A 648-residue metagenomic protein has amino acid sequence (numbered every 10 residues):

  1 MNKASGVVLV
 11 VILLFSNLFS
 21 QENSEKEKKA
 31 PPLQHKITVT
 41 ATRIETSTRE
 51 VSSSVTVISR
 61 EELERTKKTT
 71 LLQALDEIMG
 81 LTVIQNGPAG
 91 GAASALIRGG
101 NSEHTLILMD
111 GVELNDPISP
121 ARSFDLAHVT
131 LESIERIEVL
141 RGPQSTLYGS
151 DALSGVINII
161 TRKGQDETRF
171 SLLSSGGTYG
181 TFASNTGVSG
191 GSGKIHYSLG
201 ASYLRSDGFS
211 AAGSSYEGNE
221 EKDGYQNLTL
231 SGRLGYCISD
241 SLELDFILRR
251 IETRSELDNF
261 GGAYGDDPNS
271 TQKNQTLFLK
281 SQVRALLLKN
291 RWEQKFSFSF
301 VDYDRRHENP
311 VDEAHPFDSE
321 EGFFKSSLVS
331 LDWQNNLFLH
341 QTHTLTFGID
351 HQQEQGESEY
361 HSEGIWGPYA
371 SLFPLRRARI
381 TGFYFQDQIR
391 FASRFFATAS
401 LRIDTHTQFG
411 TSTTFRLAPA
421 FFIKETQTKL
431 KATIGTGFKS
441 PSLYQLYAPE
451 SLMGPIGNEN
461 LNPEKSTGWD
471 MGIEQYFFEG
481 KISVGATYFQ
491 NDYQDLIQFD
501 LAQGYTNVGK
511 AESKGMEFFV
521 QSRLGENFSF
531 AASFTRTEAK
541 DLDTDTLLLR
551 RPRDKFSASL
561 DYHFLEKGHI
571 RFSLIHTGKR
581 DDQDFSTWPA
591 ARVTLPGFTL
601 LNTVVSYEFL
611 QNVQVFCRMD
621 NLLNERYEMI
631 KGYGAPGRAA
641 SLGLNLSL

Functional and structural regions predicted by a protein language model:
H35-T66, S94: N-terminal periplasmic "start-of-domain" segments of outer-membrane beta-barrel proteins
L71-A74, A93-L96, T105-L108, F124-T130 (+4 more regions): N-terminal periplasmic accessory domains that precede and gate Gram-negative outer-membrane beta-barrel machines
E113-R141, N458: Short acidic/polar hinge/loop motifs at secondary-structure boundaries that mediate gating or recognition
N158, Q165-E167, S175, G187-Q272 (+1 more regions): Periplasmic-side early beta-strands and strand-to-turn transitions of outer-membrane beta-barrels
D207-A212, F530, H576-F585, T603-L648: C-terminal beta-signal and adjacent terminal beta-strands/loops of Gram-negative outer-membrane beta-barrel proteins
C237-T253, Q272-T411, F422-K424, I482-F489 (+1 more regions): Face-selective signature of the C-terminal outer-membrane beta-barrel domain
A263-L286, F324-S326, L372-R379, A418 (+6 more regions): Outer-membrane beta-barrel signature, preferentially recognizing the C-terminal barrel domain of Gram-negative
R390-A397, V484, Y488-D492, N507-F585 (+2 more regions): Gram-negative outer-membrane beta-barrel transporters
